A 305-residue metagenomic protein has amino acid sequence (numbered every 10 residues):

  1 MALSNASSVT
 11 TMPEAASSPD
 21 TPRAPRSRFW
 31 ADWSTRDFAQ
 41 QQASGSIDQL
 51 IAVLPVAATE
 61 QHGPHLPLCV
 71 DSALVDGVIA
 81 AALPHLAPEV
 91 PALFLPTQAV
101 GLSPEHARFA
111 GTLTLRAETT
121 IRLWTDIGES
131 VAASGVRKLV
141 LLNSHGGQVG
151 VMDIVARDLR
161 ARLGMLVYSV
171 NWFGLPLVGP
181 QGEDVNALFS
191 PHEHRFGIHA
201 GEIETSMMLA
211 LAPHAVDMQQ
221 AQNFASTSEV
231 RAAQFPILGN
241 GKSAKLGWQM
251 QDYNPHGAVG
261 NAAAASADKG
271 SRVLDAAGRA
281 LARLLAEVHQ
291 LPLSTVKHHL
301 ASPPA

Functional and structural regions predicted by a protein language model:
A2-K138, G146-A305: Extended, histidine- and acidic-residue-enriched regions that form the cofactor-binding/catalytic faces
L141: Conserved SAM-binding loop
